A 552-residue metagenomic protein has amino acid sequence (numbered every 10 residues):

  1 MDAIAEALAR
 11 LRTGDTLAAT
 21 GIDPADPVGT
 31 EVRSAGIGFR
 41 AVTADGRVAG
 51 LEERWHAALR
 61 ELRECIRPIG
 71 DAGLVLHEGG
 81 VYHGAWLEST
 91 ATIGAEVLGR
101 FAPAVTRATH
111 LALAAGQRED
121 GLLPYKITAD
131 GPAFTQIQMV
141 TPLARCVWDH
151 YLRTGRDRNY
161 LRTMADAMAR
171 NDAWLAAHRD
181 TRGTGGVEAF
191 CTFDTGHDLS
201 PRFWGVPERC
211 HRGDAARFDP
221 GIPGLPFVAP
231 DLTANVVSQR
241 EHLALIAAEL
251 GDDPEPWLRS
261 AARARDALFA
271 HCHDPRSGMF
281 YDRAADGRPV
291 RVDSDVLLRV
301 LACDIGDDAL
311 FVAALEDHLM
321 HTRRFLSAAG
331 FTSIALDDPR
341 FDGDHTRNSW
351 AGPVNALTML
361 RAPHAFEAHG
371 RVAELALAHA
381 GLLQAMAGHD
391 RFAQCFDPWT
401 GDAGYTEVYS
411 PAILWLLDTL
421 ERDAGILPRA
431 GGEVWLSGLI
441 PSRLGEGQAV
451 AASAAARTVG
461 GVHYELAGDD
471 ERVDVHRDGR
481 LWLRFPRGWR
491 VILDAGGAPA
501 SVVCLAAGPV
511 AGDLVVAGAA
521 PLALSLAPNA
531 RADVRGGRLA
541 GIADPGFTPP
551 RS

Functional and structural regions predicted by a protein language model:
M1-A85, A108, V206-R209, A267 (+1 more regions): Low-complexity, Ser/Thr/Pro/Gly-enriched N-terminal "stalk/linker" regions
M1-G21, Y125-P142, W148, L152 (+5 more regions): The feature captures the catalytic groove of carbohydrate-active enzymes
A3-R12, V42, G46-R54, A176-C191 (+4 more regions): Catalytic cores of carbohydrate-active enzymes
T43-E52, V97-H110, Y151-A169, G183-T184 (+4 more regions): Structural helix-adjacent loops and short alpha-helical linkers that scaffold large soluble proteins
A85, Q136-M139, L143-T154, M279-H318 (+1 more regions): C-terminal capping/lid segments that line or modulate ligand- or cofactor-binding pockets
E88-R100: Non-membrane alpha-helical segments in proteins
F101-D194, H271-H273, S327-R340, A378-Y409: Helix-terminus loop motifs that line ligand-binding clefts
P275, E367, R371-E374, L439-S552: Beta-rich accessory regions
